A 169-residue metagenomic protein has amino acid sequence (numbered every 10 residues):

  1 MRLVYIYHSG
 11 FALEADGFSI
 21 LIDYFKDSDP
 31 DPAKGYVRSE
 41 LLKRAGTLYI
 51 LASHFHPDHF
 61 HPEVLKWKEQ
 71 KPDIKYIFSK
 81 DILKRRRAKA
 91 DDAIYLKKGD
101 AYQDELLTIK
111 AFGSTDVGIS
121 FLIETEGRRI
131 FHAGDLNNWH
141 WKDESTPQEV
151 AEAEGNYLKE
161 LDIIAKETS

Functional and structural regions predicted by a protein language model:
M1-D16: N-terminal pre-catalytic "stem/leader" segment of glycosyltransferase-like enzymes
M1-L3, L106-L107, K166-S169: Beta-propeller blade-edge signature
R2-Y5, I20-D23, T108-G113, R129-D135: Active-site-proximal beta-strand elements of phosphoester/diester hydrolases
Y7-S9, D27, H56-D58, D81-L83 (+1 more regions): Short beta->alpha connector loops
A12-L51, F55, P62-W67, L136-T168: Pre-active-site segment of Zn-dependent metallo-hydrolases
H61-P72, A88: Metal-dependent catalytic neighborhoods of phosphoester/phosphodiester hydrolases
D73-R128, E160-I163: Metallo-beta-lactamase
R86, G118, H132, W139-D143: Short acidic/glycine-rich loop or secondary-structure boundary segments that cap or lie
